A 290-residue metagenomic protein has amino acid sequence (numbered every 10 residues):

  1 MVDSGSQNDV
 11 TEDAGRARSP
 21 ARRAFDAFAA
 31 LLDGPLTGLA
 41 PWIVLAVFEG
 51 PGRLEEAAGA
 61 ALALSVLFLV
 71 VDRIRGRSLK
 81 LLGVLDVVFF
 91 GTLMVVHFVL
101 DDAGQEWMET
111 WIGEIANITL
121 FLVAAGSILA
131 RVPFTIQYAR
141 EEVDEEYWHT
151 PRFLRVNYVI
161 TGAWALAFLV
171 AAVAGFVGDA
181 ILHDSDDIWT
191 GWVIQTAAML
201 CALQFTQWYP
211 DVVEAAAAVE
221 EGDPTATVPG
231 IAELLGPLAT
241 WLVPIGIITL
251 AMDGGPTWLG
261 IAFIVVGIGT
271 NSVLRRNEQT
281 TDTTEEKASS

Functional and structural regions predicted by a protein language model:
R22-G34, G52-E56, S78-V84, Y158-I160 (+1 more regions): Short, amphipathic, aromatic/basic-enriched membrane-interface segments that mark the entry/exit of transmembrane
V47-L64: Structural signature of hydrophobic alpha-helical transmembrane segments
L79-G91, M108-A116: Cytoplasmic-side transmembrane-helix entry/capping segments in multi-pass membrane proteins
M108-S127, T190-L200: Alpha-helical transmembrane segments
A124-E142, I160, Q204-A216: Membrane-water interface of transmembrane alpha-helices
V143-L166, D187-W189, A215-G236: Membrane-helix boundary/juxtamembrane motif in polytopic membrane proteins
A165-S185, V243-I261: Alpha-helical transmembrane segments and their membrane-interface junctions in multi-pass membrane proteins
D184-P229, T270-E286: Alpha-helical transmembrane segments and their immediate juxtamembrane interface regions
